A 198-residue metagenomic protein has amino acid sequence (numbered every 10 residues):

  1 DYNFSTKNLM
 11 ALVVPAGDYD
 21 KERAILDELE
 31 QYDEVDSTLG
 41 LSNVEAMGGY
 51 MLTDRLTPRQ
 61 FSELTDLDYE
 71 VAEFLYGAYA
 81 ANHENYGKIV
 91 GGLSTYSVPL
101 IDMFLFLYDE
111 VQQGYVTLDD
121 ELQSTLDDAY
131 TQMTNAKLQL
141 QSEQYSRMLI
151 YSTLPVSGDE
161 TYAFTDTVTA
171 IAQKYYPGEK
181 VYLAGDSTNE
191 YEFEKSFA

Functional and structural regions predicted by a protein language model:
D1-A81: Juxtamembrane segments of multi-pass membrane proteins
D20, G87, G91-A198: Extracytoplasmic
T53-Q60, H83-S97: Short secondary-structure transition/capping segments
Y69-V71, N85, Y130: Low-complexity, compositionally biased segments
